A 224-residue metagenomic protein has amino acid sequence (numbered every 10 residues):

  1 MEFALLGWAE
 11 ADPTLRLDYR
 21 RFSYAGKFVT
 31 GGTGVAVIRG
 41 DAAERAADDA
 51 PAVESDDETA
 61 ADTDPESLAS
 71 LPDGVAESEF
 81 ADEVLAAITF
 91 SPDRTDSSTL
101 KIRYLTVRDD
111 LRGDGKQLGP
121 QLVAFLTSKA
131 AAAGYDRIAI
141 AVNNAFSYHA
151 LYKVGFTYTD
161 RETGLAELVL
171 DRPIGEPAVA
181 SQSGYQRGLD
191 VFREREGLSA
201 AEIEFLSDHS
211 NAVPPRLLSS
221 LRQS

Functional and structural regions predicted by a protein language model:
M1-V84, T95-K101, A131, Y158-R161 (+1 more regions): Haloarchaeal acidic low-complexity proteome signature biased toward cell-envelope/secretome components but also
V75, A87-P92, A124-T127: Short secondary-structure capping micro-motifs at structural edges
T89-S91, T95-D114, L168: Conserved acetyl-CoA binding element of GNAT-fold acetyltransferases
V107, D114-S128, K153: Conserved acetyl-CoA-binding loop-helix of GNAT-fold acetyltransferases
S128-N143: Conserved GNAT acetyl-CoA-binding A-motif
V142-L165: Conserved active-site alpha-helix within GNAT-family acetyltransferase domains
A150-L151, L170-I174: Short secondary-structure transition/capping segments
